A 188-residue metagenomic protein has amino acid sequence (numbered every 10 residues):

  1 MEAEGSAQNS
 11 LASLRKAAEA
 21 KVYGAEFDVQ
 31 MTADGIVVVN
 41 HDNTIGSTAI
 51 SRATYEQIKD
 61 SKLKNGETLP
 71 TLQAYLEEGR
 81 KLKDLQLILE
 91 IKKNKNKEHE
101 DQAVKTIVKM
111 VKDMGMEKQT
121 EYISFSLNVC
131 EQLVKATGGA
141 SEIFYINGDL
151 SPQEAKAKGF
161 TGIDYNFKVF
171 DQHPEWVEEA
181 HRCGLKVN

Functional and structural regions predicted by a protein language model:
M1-N188: Phosphate-group recognition and catalysis centered on beta-loop-alpha active-site segments
